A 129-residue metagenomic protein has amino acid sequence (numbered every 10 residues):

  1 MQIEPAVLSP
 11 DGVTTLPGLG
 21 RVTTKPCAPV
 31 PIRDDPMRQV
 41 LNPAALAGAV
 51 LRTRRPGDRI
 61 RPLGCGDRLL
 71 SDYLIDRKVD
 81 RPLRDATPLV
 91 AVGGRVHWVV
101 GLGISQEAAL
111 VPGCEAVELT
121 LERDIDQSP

Functional and structural regions predicted by a protein language model:
M1-P129: AMP-forming adenylation/ATP pyrophosphatase catalytic core
